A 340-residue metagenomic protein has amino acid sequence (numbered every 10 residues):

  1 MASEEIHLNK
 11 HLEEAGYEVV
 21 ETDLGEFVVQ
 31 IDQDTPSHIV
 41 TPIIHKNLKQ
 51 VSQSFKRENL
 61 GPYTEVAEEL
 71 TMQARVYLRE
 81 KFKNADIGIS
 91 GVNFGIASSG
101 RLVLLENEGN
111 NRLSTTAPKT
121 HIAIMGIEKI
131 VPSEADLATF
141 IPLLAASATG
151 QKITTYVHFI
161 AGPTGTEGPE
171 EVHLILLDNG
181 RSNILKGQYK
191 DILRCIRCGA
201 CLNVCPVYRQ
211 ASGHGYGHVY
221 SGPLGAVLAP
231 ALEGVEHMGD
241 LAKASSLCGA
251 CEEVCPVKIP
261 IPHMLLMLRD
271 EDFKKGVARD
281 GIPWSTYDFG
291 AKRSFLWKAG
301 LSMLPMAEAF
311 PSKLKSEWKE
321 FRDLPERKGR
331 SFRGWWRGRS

Functional and structural regions predicted by a protein language model:
M1-Q188: The feature marks the mature, well-folded catalytic cores of soluble enzymes
K10-E14, V19, T139-G165, P169-H173 (+2 more regions): Iron-sulfur (Fe-S) cluster-binding modules
D23, N47, V66, S133 (+6 more regions): Secondary-structure junction/capping motif
V40, I44, A67, G126-K129 (+5 more regions): Generic alpha-helical structural element
V51-F55, L144-T149, N203-Q210, I259-D270 (+2 more regions): A short, terminal or domain-edge coil/loop segment
E167-I192, N203, V207-S312: Ferredoxin-type iron-sulfur electron-transfer modules in oxidoreductases and energy-metabolism complexes
